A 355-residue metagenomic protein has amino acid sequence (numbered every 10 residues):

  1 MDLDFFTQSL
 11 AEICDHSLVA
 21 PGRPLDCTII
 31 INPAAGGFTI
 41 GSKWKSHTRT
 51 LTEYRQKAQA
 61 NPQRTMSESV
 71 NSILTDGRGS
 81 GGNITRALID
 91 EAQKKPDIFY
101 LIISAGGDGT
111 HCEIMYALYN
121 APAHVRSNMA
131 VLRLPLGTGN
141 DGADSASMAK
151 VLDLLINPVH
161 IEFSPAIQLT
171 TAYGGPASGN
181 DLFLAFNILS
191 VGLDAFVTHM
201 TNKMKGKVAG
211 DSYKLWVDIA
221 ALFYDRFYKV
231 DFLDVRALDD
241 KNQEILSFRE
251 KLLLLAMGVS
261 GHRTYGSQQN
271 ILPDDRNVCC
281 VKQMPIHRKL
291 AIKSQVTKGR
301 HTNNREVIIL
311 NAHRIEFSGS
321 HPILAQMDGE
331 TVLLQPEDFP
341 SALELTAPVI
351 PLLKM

Functional and structural regions predicted by a protein language model:
M1-A105, C112-A123: ATP/NTP phosphate-donor binding region
D2-P21, I40, E244, Y265-M355: ATP/nucleoside-binding phosphotransfer catalytic cores, i.e., glycine-rich phosphate-binding loops
T28, I103, L132-L134, L255 (+1 more regions): Hydrophobic/aromatic beta-strand patches that form the interior of the parallel beta-sheet core in alpha/beta enzyme
A35, G107-T110, L136-G139, V191 (+1 more regions): Short glycine-rich anion-binding loops that position phosphate/pyrophosphate groups of nucleotides and phosphorylated
G81, V197, L255, V278 (+1 more regions): A residue-level signal for conserved active-site and pocket-lining positions in enzyme catalytic cores
E113-M115, A143-D144, G266-S267: Short glycine-/acidic-enriched loop or helix-start segments at secondary-structure transitions that form or flank
N120, H124-L254: Catalytic core of DAGKc-family lipid kinases
S190, D194, L254-Q268, T331: Glycine-rich phosphate/pyrophosphate-binding beta-alpha loops
